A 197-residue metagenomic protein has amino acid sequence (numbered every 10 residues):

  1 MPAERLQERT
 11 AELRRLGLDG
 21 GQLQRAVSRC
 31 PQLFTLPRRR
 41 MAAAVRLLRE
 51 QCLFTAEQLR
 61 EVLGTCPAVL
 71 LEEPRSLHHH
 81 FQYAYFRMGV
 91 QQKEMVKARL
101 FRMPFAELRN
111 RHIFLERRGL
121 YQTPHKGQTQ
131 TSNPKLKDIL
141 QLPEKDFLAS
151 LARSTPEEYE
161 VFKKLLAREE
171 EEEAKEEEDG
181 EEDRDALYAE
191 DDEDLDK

Functional and structural regions predicted by a protein language model:
M1-K197: Long amphipathic alpha-helical repeat/alpha-solenoid cores
